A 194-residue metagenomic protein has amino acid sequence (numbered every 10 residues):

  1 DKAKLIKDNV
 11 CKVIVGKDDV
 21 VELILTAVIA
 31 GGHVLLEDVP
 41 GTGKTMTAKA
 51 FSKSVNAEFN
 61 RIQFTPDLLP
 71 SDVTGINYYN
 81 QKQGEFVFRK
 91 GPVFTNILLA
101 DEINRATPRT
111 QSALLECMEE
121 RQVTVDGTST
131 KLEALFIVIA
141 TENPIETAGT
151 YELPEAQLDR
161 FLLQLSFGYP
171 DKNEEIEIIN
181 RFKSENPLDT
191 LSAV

Functional and structural regions predicted by a protein language model:
K2-T42: Pre-Walker A (pre-P-loop) alpha-helix and adjacent loop at the N terminus of AAA/AAA+ ATPase modules, a conserved
L23-T26, Y79-L99: Conserved alpha-helical scaffold flanking the Walker A/P-loop in AAA+ ATPase domains
V28-T65: Walker A/P-loop
V34, L98, F136: Conserved beta-strand position immediately N-terminal to the Walker
D38, D101-E102, A113: Walker B catalytic acidic pair
V39, V73, T141: P-loop (Walker A) phosphate-binding loop of NTP-binding proteins
S54-K82: AAA+/P-loop NTPase substrate/partner-engagement loops
N80-E85, A106, T110, M118-V194: Canonical AAA+ ATPase core
